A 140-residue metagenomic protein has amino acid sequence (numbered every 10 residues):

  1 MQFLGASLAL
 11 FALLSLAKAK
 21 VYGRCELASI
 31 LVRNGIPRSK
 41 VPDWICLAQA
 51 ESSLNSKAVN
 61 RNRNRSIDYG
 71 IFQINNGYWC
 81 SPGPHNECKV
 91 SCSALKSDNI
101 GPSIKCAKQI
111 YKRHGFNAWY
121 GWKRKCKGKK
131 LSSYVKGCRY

Functional and structural regions predicted by a protein language model:
M1-F3, L13, L131-S132, Y140: Intrinsically disordered, low-complexity basic segments at termini and long loops, enriched in Pro/Gly and/or Arg/Ser
Q2-N55: Export/targeting segments at the very N-terminus of extracytoplasmic proteins
L10, L27-L31, K57, G83 (+2 more regions): A near-ubiquitous, low-amplitude feature marking generic local secondary-structure context
K20, R61-Y140: Catalytic and binding regions of secreted/periplasmic enzymes and modules that target cell-wall glycans
Q49-I67: N-terminal, post-signal-peptide region of Sec/Tat-exported proteins
